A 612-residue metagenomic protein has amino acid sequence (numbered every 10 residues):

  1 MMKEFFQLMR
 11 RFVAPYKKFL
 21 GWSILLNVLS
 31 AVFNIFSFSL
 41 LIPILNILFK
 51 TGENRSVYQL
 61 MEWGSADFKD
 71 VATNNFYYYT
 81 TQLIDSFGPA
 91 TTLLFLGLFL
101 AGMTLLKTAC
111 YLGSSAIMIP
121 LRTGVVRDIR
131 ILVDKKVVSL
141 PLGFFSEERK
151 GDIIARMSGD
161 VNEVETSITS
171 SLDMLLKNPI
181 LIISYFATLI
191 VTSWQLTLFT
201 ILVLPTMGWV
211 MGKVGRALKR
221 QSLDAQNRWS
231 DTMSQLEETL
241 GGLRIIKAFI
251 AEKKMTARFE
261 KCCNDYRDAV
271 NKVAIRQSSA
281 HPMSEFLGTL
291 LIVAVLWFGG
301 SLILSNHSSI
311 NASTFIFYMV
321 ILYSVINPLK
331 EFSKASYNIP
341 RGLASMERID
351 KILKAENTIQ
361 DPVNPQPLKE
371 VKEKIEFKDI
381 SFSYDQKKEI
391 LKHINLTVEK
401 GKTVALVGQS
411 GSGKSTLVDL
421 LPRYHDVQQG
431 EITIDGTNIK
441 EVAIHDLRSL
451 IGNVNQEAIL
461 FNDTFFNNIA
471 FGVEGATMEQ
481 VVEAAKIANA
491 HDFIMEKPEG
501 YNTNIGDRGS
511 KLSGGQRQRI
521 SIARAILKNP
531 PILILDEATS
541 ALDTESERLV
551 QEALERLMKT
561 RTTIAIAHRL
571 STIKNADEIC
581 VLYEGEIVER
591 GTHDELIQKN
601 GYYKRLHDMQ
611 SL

Functional and structural regions predicted by a protein language model:
M1-S39, N46-L100, L106, S114-M118 (+11 more regions): Membrane-integrated ABC transporters
M2, N34-I42, N46, L94 (+12 more regions): Juxtamembrane helix-loop junctions of ABC transporter transmembrane domains
F12-K18, L142-G143, G159-I168, L172 (+8 more regions): An intracellular "coupling" helix at the cytosolic face of ABC transporter transmembrane type-1 domains
W22-L29, D173-D224, W297-I310, N327: Transmembrane helices of ABC transporter permease
V28-F36, A101-L112, V164-S167, S171-F186 (+4 more regions): Hydrophobic alpha-helical transmembrane bundles that constitute the permease/transmembrane domains of multi-pass
F49-E53, T123, I131-A155, G159-V161 (+6 more regions): Short intracellular "coupling" helices and adjacent cytoplasmic loop segments at the cytosolic face of multi-pass
T188-L202, R276-E347, I352-L353: Helix-loop-helix
D361-P362, L368-L612: ABC-type nucleotide-binding domain
